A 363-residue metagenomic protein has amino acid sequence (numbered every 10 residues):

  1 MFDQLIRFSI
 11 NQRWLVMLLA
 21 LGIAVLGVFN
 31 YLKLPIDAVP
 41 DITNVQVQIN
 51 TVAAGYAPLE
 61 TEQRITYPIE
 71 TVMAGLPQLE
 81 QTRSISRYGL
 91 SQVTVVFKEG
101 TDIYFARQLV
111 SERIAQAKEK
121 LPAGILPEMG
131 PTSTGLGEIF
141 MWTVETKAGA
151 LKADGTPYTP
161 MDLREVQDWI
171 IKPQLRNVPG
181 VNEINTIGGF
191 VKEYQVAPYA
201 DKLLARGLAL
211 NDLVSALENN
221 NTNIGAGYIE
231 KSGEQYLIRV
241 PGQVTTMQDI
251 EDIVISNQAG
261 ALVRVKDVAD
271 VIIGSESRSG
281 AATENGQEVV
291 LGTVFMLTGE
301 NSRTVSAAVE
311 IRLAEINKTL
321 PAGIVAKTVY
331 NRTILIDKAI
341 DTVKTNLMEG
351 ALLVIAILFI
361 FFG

Functional and structural regions predicted by a protein language model:
M1-A351: Membrane-proximal extracytoplasmic
T345-G363: Membrane-embedded transmembrane helical bundles of large multi-pass transporters/channels
